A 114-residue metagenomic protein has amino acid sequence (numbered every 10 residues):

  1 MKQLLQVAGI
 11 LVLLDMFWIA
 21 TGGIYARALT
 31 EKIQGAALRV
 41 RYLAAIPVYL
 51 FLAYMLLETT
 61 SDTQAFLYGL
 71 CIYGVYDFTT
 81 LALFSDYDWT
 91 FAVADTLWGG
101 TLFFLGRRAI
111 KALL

Functional and structural regions predicted by a protein language model:
M1-L114: Juxtamembrane/disordered regions of integral membrane proteins
